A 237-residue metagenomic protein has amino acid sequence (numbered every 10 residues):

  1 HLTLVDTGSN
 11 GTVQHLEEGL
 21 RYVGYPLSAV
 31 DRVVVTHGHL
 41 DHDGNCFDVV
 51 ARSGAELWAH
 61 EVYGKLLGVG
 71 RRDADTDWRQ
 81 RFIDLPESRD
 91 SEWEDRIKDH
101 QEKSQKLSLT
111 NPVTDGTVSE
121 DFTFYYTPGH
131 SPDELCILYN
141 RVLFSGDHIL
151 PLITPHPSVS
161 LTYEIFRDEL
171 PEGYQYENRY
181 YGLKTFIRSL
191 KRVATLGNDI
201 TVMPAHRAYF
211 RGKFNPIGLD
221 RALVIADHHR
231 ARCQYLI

Functional and structural regions predicted by a protein language model:
H1, T114-L143, T185: Core dinuclear metal-dependent hydrolase active-site scaffold
H1-L27, C136-P151: Conserved beta-strand hairpin/beta-sheet module of binuclear metal-dependent hydrolase folds, prominently
V5-G8, A29-H39, W58-E61, T127-G129 (+3 more regions): Active-site neighborhood of phospho(di)ester-bond hydrolases with catalytic His/Asp-centered motifs
N10-T12, G38-D43, L66-L67, S131-E134 (+2 more regions): Active-site environment of divalent metal-dependent phosphoester hydrolases
V13-G64: Active-site metal-binding motif and surrounding structural segment of the metallo-beta-lactamase
Y63-Y125, I165-P171, Q175-D199: Metallo-beta-lactamase
P151-L152, E177-Y235: Divalent-metal (often Zn2+) His-rich catalytic cores of metallo-beta-lactamase-fold enzymes
L152, P157-G173, G218: Active-site gating loops and adjacent loop-to-helix segments of metal-dependent hydrolytic enzymes
